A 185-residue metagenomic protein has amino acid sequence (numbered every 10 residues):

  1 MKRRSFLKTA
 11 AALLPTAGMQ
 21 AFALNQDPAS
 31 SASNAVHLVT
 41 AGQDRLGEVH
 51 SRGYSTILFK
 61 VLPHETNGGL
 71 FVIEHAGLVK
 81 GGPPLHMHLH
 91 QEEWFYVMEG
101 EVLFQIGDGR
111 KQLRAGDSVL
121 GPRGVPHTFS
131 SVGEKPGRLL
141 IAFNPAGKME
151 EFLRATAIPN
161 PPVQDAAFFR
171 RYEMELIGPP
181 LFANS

Functional and structural regions predicted by a protein language model:
K2-Q26: N-terminal export signals
A21-S55, I158, S185: C-terminal segment of N-terminal export signals and the immediately downstream linker at the start of the mature
V49-L85: A short glycine-rich, His/Asp/Glu-containing loop-to-beta-strand
A76, L89-F104: Short, conserved beta-strand element in jelly-roll/cupin
L103, R123-M149: Ligand-binding loop in jelly-roll beta-barrel domains
G109-R123: Short acidic-glycine-tyrosine-enriched beta hairpin
R154-S185: Acidic/histidine-enriched, glycine/proline-rich intrinsically disordered or flexible terminal extensions
